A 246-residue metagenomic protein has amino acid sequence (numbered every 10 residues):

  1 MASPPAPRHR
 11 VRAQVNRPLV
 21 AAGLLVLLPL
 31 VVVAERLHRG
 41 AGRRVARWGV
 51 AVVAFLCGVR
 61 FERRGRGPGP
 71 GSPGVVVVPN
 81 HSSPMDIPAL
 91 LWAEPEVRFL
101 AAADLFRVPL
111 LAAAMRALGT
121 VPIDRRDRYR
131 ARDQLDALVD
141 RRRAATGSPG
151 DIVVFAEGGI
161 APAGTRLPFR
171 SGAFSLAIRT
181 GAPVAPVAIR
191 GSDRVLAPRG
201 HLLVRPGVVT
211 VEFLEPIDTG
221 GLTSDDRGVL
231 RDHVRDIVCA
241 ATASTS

Functional and structural regions predicted by a protein language model:
A2-R10, R132-S246: Non-catalytic C-terminal accessory region of glycerolipid acyltransferases and related lyso-lipid remodeling enzymes
S3-E62, A113-L118: A transmembrane-helix-recognition feature enriched in membrane-embedded lipid enzymes and envelope glyco-/phospholipid
L27, V31-V32, R36, G71-R128: Catalytic core of membrane glycerolipid acyltransferases/transacylases, capturing the structured, soluble-facing
G49, D86, A101, L110 (+4 more regions): Hydrophobic alpha-helical segments typical of transmembrane helices and their membrane-interface/capping positions
F55-R64, L167, D193-L196: Short gly/ser/thr-rich secondary-structure transition/capping motifs
G58-R60, E96, A117, P149 (+1 more regions): A generic structural signal for alpha->beta connector loops
G65-P70: Glycine-rich helix-loop-beta junction characteristic of Rossmann-like nucleotide cofactor-binding loops
